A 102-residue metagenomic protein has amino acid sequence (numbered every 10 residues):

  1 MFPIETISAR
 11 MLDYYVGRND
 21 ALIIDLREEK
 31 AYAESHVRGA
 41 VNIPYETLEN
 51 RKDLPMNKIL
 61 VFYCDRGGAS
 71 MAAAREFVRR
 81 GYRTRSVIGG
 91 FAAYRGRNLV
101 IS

Functional and structural regions predicted by a protein language model:
M1-L22, E29-I59, G68-S102: Rhodanese-like catalytic fold shared by cysteine-dependent sulfurtransferases and DSP/PTP-type phosphatases
Y63-C64: Short, surface-exposed ligand- or partner-binding patches at beta-edge/loop junctions that are enriched in aromatics
